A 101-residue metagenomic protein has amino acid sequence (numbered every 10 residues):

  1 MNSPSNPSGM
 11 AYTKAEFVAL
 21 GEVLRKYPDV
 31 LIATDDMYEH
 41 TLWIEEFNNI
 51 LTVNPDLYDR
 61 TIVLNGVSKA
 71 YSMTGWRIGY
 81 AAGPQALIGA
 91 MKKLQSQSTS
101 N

Functional and structural regions predicted by a protein language model:
M1-E45: Active-site phosphate-binding strand-loop segment of PLP-dependent enzymes
S3, T34, N49, G66-S68 (+1 more regions): Short linear Ser/Thr-Pro motifs
T13-E16, E45-N49, R77-G79, L94-Q95: Short, glycine/charged-enriched secondary-structure capping and boundary segments
V18-A19, N48-L51, N65: A generic local structural motif
L24, L51-N54: A conserved amphipathic alpha-helix that caps or lines the catalytic cleft of carbohydrate- and lipid-modifying enzymes
I32-A33, W43-F47, T61-V63, A90: Short amphipathic alpha-helical surface micro-motifs
H40-T41, I50, A82: A structural preference for long, well-packed, hydrophobic secondary-structure segments
N54-N101: Conserved core segment of the aminotransferase class I/II
